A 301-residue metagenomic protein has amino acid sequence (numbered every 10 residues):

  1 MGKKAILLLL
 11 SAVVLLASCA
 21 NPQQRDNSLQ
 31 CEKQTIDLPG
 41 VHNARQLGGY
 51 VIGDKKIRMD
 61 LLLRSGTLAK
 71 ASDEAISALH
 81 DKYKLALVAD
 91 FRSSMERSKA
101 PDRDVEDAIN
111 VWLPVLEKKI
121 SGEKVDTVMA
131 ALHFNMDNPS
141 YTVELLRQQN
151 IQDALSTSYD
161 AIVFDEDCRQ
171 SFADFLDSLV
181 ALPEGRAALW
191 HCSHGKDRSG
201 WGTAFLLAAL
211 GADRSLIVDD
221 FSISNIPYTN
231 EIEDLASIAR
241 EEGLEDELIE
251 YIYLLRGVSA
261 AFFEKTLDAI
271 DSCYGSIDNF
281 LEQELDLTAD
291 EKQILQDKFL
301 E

Functional and structural regions predicted by a protein language model:
M1-A5: Positively charged n-region of N-terminal signal peptides that target proteins for export
I6-A12: Sec-dependent N-terminal signal peptides
A12-V13, K124: Detector for intrinsically disordered, low-structure N-terminal pre-sequences
V14-S18: C-terminal motif of bacterial Sec signal peptides marking the signal peptidase cleavage site
C19-L189, W201-E301: Cys-dependent protein tyrosine phosphatase-like superfamily
H194-S199: Ser/Thr-glycine-rich phosphate-binding loops at phosphate-binding pockets of nucleotides, nucleotide cofactors
